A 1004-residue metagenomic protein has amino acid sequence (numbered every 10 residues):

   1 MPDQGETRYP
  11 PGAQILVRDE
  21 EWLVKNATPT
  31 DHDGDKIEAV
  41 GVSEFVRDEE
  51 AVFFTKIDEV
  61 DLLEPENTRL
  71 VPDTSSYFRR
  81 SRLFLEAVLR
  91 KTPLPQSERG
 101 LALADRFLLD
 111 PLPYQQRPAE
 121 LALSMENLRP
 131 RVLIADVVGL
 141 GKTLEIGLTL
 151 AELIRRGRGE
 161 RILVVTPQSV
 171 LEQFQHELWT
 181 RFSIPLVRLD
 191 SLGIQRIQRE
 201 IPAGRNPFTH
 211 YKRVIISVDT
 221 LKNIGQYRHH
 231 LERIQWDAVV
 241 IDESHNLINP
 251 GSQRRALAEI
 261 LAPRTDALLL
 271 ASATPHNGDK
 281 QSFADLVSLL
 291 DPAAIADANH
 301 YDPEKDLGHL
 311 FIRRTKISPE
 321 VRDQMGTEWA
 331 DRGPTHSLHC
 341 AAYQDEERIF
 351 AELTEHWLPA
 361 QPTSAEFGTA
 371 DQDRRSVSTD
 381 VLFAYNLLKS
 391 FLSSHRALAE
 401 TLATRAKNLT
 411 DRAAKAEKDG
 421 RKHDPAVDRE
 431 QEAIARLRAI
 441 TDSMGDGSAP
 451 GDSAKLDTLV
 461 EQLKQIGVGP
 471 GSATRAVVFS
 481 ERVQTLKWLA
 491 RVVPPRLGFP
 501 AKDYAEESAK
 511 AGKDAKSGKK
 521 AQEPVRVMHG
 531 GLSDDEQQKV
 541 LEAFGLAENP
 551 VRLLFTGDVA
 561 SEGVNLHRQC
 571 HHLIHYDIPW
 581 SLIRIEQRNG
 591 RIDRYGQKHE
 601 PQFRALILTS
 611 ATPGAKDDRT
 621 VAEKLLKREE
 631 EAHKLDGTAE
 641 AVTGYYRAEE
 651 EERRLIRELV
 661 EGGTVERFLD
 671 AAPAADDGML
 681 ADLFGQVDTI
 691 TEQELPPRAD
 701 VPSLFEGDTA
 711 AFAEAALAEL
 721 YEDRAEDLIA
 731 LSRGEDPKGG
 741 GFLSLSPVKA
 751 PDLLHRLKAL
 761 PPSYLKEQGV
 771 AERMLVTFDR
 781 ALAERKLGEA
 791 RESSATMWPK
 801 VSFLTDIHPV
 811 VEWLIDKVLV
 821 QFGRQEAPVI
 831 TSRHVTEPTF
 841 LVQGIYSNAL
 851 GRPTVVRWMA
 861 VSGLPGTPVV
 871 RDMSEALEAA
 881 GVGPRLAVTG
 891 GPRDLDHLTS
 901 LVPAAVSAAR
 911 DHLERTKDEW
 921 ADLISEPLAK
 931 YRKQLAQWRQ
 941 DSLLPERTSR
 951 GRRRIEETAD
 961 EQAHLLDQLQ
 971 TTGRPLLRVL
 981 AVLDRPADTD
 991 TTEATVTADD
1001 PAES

Functional and structural regions predicted by a protein language model:
D48-L62, N67-L89, P93-E120, P130 (+5 more regions): SF2 helicase/translocase NTPase motor core, specifically the RecA-like lobe 1 inter-motif segment between Walker
Y77-F78, H599-D779, A783, S925 (+1 more regions): C-terminal accessory region of SF2 helicases/translocases
A203-G204, T209-H210, I215-W236, G251-D266 (+4 more regions): Inter-lobe coupling linker of SF2 helicases/translocases
I224, D279, L554-C570, G590-Y595: SF2 helicase motor core recognition
Q235, S282-D285, N565-D577, Q602-A605: A short beta-strand element within the Helicase C-terminal
W329-A342, N386-L392, L398-N549, D736-P737 (+1 more regions): Conserved Helicase C-terminal RecA-like lobe
P359, T363-G368, K758-S1004: Mid-to-C-terminal oligomerization/interaction "stalk" domains of large proteins
S581-F603: Conserved SF2 helicase motif VI
